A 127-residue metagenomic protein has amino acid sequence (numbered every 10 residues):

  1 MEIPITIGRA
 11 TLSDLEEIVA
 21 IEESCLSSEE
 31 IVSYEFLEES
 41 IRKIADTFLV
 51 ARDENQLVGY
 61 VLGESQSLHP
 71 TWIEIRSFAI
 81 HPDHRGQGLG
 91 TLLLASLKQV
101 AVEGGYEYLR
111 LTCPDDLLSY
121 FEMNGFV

Functional and structural regions predicted by a protein language model:
P4-T6: Extreme N-terminal starter segment of soluble prokaryotic enzymes
R9-S13, A20-R76, H81, L94-S96: Acetyl-CoA-dependent GNAT
E16, E35, S119-E122: Alpha-helical elements of the RecA-like P-loop NTPase motor core of helicases
Q56, H81-L92, G104, D116-S119 (+1 more regions): Conserved glycine-rich acetyl-CoA-binding loop
A101-C113: Conserved GNAT acetyl-CoA-binding A-motif
T112, E122, V127: Conserved catalytic-core motifs of GNAT/GCN5-like acyltransferases
